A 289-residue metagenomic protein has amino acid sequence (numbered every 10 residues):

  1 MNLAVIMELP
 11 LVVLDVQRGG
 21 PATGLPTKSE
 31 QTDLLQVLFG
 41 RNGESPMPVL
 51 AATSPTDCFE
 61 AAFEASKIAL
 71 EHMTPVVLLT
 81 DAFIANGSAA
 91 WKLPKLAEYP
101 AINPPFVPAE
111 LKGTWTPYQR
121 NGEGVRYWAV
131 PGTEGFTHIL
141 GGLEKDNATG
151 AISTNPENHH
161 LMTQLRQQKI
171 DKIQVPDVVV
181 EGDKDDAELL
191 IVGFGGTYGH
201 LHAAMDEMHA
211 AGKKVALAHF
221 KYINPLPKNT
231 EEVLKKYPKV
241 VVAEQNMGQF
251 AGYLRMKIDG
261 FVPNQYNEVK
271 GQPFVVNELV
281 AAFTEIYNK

Functional and structural regions predicted by a protein language model:
M1-F39, P48-A69, A210: Thiamine diphosphate
I6, N42-G43, E71, K184: A generic structural signal for short, non-catalytic loop/turn and secondary-structure boundary residues
Q36-G43, K257-D259: Short, conserved catalytic or adaptor-binding loops enriched in Gly and charged residues
E44-A51, D186-L189: Glycine- and acidic
A61, S66-K289: Flexible, low-complexity linker and terminal segments
